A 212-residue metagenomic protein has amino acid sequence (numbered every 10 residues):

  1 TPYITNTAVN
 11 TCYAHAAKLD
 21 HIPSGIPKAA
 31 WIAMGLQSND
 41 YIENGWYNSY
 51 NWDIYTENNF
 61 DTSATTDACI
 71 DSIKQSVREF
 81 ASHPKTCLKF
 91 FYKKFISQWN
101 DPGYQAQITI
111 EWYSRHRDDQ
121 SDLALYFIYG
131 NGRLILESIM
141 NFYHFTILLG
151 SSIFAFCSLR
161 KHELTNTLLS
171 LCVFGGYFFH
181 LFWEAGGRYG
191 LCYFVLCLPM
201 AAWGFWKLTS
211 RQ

Functional and structural regions predicted by a protein language model:
I4-D119: Membrane-proximal stem/loop segments at transmembrane-domain junctions that anchor or position
T5-V9, F179, F205, T209: Alpha-helical membrane-inserting segments
F90-V173: Membrane-interface anchor segments at the N-terminal boundary of transmembrane helices in multi-pass membrane enzymes
F142, L181, Y189, L208-Q212: Gram-positive cell-envelope targeting signals
Y143, G186-F205: Hydrophobic/aromatic-rich transmembrane helices and adjacent perimembrane loops
T146-L149, L171-F179, Y193, A201: Lipid-exposed faces of alpha-helical membrane segments in multi-pass integral membrane proteins
C157-S158, C172-G187: Transmembrane-helix signature of polytopic, lipid-linked glycan biosynthesis machinery
C157-T167, A201-Q212: Membrane-interface junctions at the ends of membrane-embedded or membrane-associated helices
